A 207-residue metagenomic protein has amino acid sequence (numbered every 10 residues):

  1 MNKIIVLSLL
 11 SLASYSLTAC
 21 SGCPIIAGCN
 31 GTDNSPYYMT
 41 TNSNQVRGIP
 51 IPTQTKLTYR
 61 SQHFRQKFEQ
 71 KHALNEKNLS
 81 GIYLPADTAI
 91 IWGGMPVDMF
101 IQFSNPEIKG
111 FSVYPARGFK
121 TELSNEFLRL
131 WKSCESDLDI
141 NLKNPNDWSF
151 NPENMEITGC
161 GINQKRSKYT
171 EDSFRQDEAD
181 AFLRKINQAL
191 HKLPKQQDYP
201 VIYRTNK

Functional and structural regions predicted by a protein language model:
I4-A13: Sec-dependent N-terminal signal peptides
S16-A19: C-terminal motif of bacterial Sec signal peptides marking the signal peptidase cleavage site
S21-Y37: Bacterial Sec signal peptide processing site at the extreme N-terminus
P36-Q45: Generic short beta-strand segments
N44-T53, T58-Y59: SH3/SH3-like (including bacterial SH3b) beta-barrel domains that bind proline-rich motifs or cell-wall ligands
Q62-Q66: Short, charged beta-turn/beta-strand-edge "cap" motif at the junction between a beta-strand and an adjacent loop
Q70-K207: Boundary regions of SH3-family modules and the immediately adjacent low-complexity/disordered segments in eukaryotic
